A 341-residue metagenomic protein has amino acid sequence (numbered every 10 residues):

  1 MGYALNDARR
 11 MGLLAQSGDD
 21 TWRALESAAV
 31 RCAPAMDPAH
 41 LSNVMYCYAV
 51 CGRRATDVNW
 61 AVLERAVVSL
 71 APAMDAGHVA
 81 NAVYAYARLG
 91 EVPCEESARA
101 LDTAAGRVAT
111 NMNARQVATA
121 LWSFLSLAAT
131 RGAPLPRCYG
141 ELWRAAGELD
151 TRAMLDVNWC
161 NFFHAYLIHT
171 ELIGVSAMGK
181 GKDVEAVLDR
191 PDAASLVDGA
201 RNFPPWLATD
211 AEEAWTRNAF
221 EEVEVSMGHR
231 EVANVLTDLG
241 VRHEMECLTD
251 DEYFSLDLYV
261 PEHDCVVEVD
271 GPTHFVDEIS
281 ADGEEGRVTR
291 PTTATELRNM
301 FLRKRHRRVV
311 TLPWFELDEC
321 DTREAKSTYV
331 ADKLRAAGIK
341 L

Functional and structural regions predicted by a protein language model:
M1-L341: Eukaryotic RNA-binding helical-repeat scaffolds
